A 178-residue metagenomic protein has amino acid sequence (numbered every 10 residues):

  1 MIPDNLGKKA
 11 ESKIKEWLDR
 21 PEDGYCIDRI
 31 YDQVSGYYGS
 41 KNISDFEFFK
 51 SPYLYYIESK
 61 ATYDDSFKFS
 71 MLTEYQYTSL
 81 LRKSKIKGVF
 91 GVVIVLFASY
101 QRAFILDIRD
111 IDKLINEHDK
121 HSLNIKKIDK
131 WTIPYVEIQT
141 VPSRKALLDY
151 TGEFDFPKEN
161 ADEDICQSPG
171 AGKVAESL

Functional and structural regions predicted by a protein language model:
M1-Y37: Acidic-basic catalytic patches of nuclease active cores, encompassing PD-(D/E)XK and other metal-cofactor nuclease
D28, Y56-S59, V93-I94: Short, conserved beta-strand edge motifs with alternating hydrophobic and charged residues
N42: Beta-rich catalytic cores
F46-D64: Conserved catalytic cores of phosphodiester-cleaving nucleases, focusing on short active-site segments
T62-I86: Mg2+/Mn2+-dependent nuclease catalytic core
L81-K113: Nucleic-acid nuclease catalytic cores
L106-D129: Short, electropositive alpha-helical surface patch
K127-L178: Charged phosphate-binding loop/patch that engages nucleotide di/tri-phosphates or the phosphate backbone of nucleic
